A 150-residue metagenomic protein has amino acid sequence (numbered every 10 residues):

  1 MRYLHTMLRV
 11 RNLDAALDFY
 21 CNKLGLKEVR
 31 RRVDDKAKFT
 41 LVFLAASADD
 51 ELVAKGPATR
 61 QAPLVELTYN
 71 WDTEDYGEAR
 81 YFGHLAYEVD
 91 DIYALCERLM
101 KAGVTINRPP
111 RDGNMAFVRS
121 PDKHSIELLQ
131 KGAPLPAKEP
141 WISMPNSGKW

Functional and structural regions predicted by a protein language model:
M1-L17, K27-R30, D35-K38, F82-L85 (+1 more regions): N-terminal beta-strand motif that seeds the catalytic metal site of vicinal oxygen chelate
R2, T40, Q61-P63, E78-G83 (+2 more regions): Residues that flank catalytic or metal-binding motifs in active/ligand-binding sites
L8-A62, R119: Core segments of cupin and vicinal oxygen chelate
R9-R11, T73, E88-D90: Residue-level recognition of the GNAT/N-acetyltransferase active site
R32, F43, Y87-W150: Vicinal oxygen chelate
D35-K36, D75-G77: Short glycine/serine/proline-enriched coil/turn segments at secondary-structure junctions
A46-E51, D72-E74, I92: Short, charged/polar surface micro-motifs in flexible loops or helix N-caps
